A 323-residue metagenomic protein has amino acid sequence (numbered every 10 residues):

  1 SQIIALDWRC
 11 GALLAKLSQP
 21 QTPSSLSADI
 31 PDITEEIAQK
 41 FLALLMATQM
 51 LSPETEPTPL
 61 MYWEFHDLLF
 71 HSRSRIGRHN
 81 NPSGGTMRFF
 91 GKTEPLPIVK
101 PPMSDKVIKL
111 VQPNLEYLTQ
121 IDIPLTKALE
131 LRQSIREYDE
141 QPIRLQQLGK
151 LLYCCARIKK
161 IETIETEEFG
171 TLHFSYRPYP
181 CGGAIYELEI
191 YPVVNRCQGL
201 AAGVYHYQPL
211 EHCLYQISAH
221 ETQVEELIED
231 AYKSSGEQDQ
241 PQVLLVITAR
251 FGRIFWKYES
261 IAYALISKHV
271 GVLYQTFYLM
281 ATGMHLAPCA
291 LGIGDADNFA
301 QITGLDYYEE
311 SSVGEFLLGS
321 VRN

Functional and structural regions predicted by a protein language model:
Q2-I121, E130, K159: Long, charge-rich, low-complexity alpha-helical segments
V111-E137, T248-S260: Residues forming anionic-ligand binding surfaces in small-molecule and nucleic-acid pockets of primarily soluble enzymes
T126, Q141-R144: Cell wall/extracellular polymer interaction/catalysis modules
L145-G199: Active-site pocket-lining segments that scaffold enzyme catalytic pockets across diverse folds
C181-Y274: Glycine/small-residue-rich phosphate/adenosyl-binding loop
W256, A281-I302, E309: Short conserved catalytic/interaction loops centered on acidic-Pro-aromatic/His motifs
G304-N323: A glycine-rich helix N-cap at a beta->alpha junction
